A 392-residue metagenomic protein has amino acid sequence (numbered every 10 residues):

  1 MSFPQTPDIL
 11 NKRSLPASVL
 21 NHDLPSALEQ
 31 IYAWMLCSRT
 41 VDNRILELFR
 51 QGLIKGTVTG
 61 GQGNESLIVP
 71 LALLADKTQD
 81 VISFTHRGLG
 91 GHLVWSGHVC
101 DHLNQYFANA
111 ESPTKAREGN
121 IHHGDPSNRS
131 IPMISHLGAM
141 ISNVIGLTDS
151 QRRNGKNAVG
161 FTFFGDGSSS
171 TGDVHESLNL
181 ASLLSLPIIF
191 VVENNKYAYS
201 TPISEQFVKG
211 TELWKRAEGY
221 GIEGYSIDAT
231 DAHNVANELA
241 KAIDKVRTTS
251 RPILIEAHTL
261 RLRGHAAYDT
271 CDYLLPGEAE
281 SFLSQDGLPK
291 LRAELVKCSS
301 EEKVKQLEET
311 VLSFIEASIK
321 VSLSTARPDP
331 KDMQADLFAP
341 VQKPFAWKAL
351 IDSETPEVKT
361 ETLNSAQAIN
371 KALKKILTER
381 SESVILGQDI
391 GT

Functional and structural regions predicted by a protein language model:
M1-L67, L73, A257, L262-T392: Conserved acidic/glycine
T40-E47, Q51-L184, P202-K209, W214-K215 (+1 more regions): Cofactor-binding active-site loop characterized by glycine-rich and histidine/acidic residues
Q79, S250, S381-E382: Short, high-confidence coil segments that cap the C-terminus of an alpha-helix and link into the following beta-strand
H86, F164-G165, A229, G387-D389: Short glycine-centered, acidic/aromatic-flanked micro-motifs in structured strand/loop junctions that mark active-site
H92-V94, S200, H265, D332: Short acidic, gly/pro-rich beta-turn/loop elements at beta-sheet edges and active-site/ligand-binding grooves
G97, D101, Q105, I188 (+1 more regions): A short, flexible N-terminal coil/short beta segment enriched in small residues
I121, I253, S383: A broad, low-specificity signal marking well-ordered, structured residues that form hydrophobic/aromatic
R129-K320, S324: Glycine-rich ThDP/TPP pyrophosphate-binding loop and its adjacent helix/strand module within ThDP-dependent enzymes
